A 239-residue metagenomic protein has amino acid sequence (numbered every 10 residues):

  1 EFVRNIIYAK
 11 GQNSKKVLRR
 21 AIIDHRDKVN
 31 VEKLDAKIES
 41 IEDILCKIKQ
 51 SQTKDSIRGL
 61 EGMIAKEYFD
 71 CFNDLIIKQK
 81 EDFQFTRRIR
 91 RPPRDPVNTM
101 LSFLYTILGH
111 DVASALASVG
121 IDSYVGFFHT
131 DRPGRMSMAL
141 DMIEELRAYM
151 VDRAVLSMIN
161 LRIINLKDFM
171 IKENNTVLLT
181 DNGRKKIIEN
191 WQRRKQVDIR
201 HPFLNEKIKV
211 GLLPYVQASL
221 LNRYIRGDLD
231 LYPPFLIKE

Functional and structural regions predicted by a protein language model:
E1-E239: Active-site helix-to-loop segments that bind/position phosphate- or nucleotide-bearing substrates and donors across
